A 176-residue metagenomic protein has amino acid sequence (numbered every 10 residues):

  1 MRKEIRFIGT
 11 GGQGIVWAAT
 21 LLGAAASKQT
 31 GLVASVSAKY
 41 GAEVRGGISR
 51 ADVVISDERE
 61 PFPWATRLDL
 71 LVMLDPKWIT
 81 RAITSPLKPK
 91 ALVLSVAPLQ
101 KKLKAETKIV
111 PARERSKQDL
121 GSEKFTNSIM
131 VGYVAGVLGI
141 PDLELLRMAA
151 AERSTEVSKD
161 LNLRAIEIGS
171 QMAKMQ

Functional and structural regions predicted by a protein language model:
M1-Q176: Active-site cofactor/cluster-binding pocket
